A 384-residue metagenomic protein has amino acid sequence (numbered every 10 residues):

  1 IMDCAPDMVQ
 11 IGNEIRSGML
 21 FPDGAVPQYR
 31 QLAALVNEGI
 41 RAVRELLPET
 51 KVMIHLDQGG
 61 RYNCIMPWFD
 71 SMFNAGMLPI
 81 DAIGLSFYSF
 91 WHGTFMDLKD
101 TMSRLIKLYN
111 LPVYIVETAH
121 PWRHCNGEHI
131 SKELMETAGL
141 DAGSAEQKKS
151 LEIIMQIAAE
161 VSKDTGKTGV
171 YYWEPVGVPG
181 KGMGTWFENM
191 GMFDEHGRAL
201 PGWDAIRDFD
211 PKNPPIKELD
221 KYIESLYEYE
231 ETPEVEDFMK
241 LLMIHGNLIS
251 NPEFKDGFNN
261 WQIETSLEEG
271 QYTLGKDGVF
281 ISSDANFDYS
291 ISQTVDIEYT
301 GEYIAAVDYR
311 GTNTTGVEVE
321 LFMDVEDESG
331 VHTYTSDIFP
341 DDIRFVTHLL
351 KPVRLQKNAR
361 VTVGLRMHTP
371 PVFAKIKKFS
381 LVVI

Functional and structural regions predicted by a protein language model:
I1-I80, H92-R104, L108, G182-H196: Active-site cleft segment of glycoside hydrolase catalytic domains centered on the general acid/base Glu
M8, N13, F87, E174 (+3 more regions): Residues that line or immediately flank small-molecule/substrate-binding pockets and catalytic motifs
I11-R16, H55-G60, L85-F90, T118-P121 (+1 more regions): Active-site beta-loop-alpha junctions enriched in small/polar residues
P27, D100, R104-K107, R123-I153 (+1 more regions): Aromatic-rich peripheral "rim/lid" segments of glycoside hydrolase catalytic domains that contact and position glycan
A34, E49-K51, M66-E136, E152-E160 (+1 more regions): Glycoside hydrolase catalytic-domain groove-lining segments
Y114-E117, T168-E174, G364: Conserved active-site loop/cleft motifs that coordinate metal ions or position small ligands
K217-I384: Extracellular and organelle-lumenal recognition/adhesion modules and their flexible linkers in secreted
